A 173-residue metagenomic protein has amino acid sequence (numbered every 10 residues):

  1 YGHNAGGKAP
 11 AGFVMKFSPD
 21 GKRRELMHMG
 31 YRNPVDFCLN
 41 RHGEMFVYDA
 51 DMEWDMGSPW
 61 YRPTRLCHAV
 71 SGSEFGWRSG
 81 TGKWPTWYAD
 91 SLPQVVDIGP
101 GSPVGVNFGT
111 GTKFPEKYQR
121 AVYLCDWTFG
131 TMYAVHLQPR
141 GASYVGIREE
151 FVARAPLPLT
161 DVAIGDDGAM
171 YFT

Functional and structural regions predicted by a protein language model:
Y1-T173: Beta-propeller domains with acidic blade repeats across secreted/periplasmic ectodomains and cytosolic WD/CNH propellers
